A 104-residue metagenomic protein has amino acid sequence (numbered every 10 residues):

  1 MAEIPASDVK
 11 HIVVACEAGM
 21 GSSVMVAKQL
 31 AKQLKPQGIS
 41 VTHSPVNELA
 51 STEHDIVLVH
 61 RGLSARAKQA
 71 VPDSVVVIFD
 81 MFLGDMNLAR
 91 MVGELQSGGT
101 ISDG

Functional and structural regions predicted by a protein language model:
A2-E48: Conserved active-site segments centered on acidic
V14, V77-G104: Ser/Thr/Gly-rich flexible loops in soluble cytosolic domains mediating phosphotransfer, phosphorylation
S23-V24, A67-Q69, L88: Short glycine-/acidic-enriched loop or helix-start segments at secondary-structure transitions that form or flank
A27-L30, I56, V71-S74, M91-G93: Short, glycine/charged-enriched secondary-structure capping and boundary segments
V41-T42, D55-H60: Short, hydrophobic beta-strand segments that form beta-sheet elements in well-ordered domains
S44-L49, E53, N87: Short acidic active-site motifs
P45-V46, R61-A65: Short, polar loop motifs at secondary-structure junctions
L49-E53, A65-D73: Short loop/helix-cap segments at secondary-structure boundaries that form the rim of catalytic
